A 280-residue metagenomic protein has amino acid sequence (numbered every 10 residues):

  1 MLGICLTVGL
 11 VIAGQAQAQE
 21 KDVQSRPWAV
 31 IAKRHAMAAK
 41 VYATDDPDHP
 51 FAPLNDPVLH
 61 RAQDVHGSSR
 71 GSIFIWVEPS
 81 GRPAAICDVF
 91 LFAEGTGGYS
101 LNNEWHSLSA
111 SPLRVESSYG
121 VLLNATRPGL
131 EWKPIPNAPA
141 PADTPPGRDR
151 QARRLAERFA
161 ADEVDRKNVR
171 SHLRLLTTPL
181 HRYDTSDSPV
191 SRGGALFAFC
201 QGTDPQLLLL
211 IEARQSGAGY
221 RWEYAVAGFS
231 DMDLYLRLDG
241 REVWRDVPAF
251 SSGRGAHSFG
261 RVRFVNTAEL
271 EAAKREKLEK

Functional and structural regions predicted by a protein language model:
L2-A13: Bacterial N-terminal signal peptides
I12-E20: Boundary at the C-terminal end of the N-terminal hydrophobic targeting segment
Q19-P50, A62, I86-D187, L207-K280: Polybasic, proline/glycine-rich intrinsically disordered low-complexity segments
L54-F90, P179-Q206, I211: Exposed beta-strand-loop-beta-strand "reactive/processing" segments of non-cytosolic proteins
